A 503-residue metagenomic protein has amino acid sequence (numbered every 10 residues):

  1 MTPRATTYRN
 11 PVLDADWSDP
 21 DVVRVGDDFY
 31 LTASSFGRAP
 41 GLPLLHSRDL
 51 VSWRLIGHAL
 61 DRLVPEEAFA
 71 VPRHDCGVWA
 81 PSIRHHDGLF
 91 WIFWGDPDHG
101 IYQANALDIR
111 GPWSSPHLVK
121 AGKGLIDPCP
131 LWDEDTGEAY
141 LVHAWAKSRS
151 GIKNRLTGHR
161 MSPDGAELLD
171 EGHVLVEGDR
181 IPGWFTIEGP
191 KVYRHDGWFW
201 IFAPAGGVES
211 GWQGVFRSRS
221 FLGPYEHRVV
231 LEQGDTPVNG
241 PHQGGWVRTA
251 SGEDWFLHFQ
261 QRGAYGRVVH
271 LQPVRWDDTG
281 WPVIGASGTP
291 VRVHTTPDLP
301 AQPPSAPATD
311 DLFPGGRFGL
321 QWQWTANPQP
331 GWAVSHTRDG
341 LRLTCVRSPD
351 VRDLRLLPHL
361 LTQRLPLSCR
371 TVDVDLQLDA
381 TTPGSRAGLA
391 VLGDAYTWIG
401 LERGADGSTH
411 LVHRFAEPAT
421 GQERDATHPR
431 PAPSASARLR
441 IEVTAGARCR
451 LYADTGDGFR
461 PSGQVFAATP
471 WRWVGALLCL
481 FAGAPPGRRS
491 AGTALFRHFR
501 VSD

Functional and structural regions predicted by a protein language model:
M1-D503: Carbohydrate-active catalytic/glycan-binding domains of CAZyme proteins, especially the secreted or lumenal ectodomains
